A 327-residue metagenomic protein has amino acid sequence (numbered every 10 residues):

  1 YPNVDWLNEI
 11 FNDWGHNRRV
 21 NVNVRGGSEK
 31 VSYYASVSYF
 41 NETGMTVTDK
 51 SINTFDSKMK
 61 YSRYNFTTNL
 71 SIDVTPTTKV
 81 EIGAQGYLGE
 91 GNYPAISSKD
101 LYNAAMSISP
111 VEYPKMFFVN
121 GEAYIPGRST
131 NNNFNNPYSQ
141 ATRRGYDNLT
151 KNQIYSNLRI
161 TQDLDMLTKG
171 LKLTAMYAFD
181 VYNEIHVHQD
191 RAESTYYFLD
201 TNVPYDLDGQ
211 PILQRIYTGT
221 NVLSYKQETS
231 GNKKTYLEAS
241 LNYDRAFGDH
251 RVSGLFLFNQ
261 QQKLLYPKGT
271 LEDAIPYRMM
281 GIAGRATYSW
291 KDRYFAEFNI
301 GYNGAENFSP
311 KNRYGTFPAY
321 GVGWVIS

Functional and structural regions predicted by a protein language model:
P2-R25, E112-P126, R191, T195-I300 (+1 more regions): Outer-membrane beta-barrel transmembrane domain signature of Gram-negative proteins, especially the mid-to-C-terminal
V4-S38, E42-T46, S57-N135, D147-K151 (+4 more regions): Flexible loop and strand-edge segments within Gram-negative outer membrane beta-barrel domains
V22-S28, T68-I72, S156-Q162, A239-Y243 (+2 more regions): Residues on the lipid-exposed face of transmembrane beta-strands in outer-membrane beta-barrel proteins
K30-Y33, T77-V80, M166-T168, D249-V252 (+2 more regions): Repeated loop/turn-to-beta-strand initiation elements of outer-membrane beta-barrel proteins
V37-Y39, I82-G86, A175-V181, G254-Q260 (+2 more regions): Transmembrane beta-barrel strands of outer-membrane/channel proteins
M45-V47, K58-K60, N65, E122-D165 (+2 more regions): Outer-membrane beta-barrel proteins, especially TonB-dependent receptors
T46-I52, P94-K99, H186-A192, L265-D273 (+1 more regions): Outer-membrane beta-barrel translocator domains and adjoining extracellular loop/strand segments of Gram-negative
K50-S71, M176-V181, F317-G323: Short secondary-structure subsegments characteristic of cysteine-rich extracellular domains
